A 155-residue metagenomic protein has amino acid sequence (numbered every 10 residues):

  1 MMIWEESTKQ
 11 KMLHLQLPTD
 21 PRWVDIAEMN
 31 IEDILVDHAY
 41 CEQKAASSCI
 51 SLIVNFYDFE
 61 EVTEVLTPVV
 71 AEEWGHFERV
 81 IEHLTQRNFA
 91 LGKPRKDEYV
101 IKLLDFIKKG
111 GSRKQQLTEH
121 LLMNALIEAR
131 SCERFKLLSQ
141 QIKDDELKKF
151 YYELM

Functional and structural regions predicted by a protein language model:
M2-M155: Non-heme di-metal
